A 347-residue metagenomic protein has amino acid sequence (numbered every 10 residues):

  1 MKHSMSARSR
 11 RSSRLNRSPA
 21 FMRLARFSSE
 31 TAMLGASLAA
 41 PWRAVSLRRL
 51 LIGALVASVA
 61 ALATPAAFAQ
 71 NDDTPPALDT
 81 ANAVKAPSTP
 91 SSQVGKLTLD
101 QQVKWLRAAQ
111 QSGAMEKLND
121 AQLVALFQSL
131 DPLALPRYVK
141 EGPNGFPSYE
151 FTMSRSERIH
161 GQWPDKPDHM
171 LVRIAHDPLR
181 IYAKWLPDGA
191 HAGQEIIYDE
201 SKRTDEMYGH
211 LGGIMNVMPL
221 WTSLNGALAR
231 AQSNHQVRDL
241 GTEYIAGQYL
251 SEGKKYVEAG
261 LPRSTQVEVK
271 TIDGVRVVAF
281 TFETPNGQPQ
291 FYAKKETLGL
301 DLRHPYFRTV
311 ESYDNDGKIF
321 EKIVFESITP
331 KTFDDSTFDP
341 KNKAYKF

Functional and structural regions predicted by a protein language model:
M1-S46: N-terminal secretory signal peptides that target proteins for export/translocation
S46, L51-L55: Sec-dependent signal peptide hydrophobic core
V56-A57, A67: Cleavable N-terminal signal peptides
F68-H169, Y345-F347: N-terminal cleavable signal peptides for secretion/export
Q70-D72, L78-E116, H169-Y244, G317-E321: An acidic-aromatic
P76-L78, L186-D188, Y208, A227-F347: Gly/Pro-enriched, hydrophobic low-complexity segments that function as extracytoplasmic propeptides/linkers
N144-S148, P167-H169, P178-R180, H191 (+1 more regions): Extracytoplasmic
